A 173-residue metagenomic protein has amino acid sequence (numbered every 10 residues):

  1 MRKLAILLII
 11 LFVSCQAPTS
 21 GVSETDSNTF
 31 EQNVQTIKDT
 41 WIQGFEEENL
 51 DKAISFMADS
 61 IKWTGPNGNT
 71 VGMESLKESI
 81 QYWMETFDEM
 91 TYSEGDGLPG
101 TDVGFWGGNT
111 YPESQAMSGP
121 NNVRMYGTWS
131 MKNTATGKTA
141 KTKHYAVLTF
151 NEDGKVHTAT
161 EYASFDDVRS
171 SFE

Functional and structural regions predicted by a protein language model:
M1-L4: Positively charged n-region of N-terminal signal peptides that target proteins for export
L11-S14: C-terminal motif of bacterial Sec signal peptides marking the signal peptidase cleavage site
Q16-E173: C-terminal and inter-domain tail/linker signature
